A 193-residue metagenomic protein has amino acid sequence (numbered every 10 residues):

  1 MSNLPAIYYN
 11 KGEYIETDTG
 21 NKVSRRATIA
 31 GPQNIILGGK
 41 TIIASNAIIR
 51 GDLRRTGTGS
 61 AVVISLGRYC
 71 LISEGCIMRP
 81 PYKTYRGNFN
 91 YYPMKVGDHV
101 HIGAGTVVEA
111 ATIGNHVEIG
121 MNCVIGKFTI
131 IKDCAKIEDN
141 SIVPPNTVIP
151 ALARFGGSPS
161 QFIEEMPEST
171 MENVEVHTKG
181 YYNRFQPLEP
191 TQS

Functional and structural regions predicted by a protein language model:
M1-N34, G38-K40, I48, S193: Extended, small-residue-rich solenoid/repeat segments and analogous flexible loops that form exposed scaffolds
Y9-G12, G57-A61, R68, E74-V96 (+2 more regions): Glycine-rich hexapeptide-repeat left-handed beta-helix
S24, A30, G38, A44 (+7 more regions): Feature marks extracellular polysaccharide-active and adherence modules
A30-Q33, G39, D52-S60, F89: Right-handed parallel beta-helix/beta-solenoid
